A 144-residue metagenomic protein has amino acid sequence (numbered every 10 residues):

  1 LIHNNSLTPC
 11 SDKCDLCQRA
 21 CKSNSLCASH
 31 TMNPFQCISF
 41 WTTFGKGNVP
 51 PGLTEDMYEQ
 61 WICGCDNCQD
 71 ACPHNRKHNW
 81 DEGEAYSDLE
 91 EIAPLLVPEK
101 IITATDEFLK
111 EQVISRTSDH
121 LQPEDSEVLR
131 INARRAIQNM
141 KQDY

Functional and structural regions predicted by a protein language model:
L1-N5, T31-L53: Short, charged low-complexity linear segments at domain edges
L1-R19: Glycine-rich adenosyl-nucleotide cofactor-binding module
I2-T8, V49, N75-E84: Inter-helical turn/loop segments and adjacent helix faces that build the functional surface of alpha-helical bundle
T8-D12, P51-C63: Flexible gly/pro/ser-rich segments immediately N-terminal to CXXCH heme-c attachment motifs in exported/periplasmic
L16-T42, Y58-W61, N67-D88: Iron-sulfur cluster-binding cysteine motifs and their immediate structural context in ferredoxin-like electron-transfer
F108-E124: Acidic, Ser/Thr- and Gly/Pro-rich intrinsically disordered linkers and low-complexity segments that flank or connect
N132, A136-N139: Core register positions within helices of long alpha-helical scaffolds
